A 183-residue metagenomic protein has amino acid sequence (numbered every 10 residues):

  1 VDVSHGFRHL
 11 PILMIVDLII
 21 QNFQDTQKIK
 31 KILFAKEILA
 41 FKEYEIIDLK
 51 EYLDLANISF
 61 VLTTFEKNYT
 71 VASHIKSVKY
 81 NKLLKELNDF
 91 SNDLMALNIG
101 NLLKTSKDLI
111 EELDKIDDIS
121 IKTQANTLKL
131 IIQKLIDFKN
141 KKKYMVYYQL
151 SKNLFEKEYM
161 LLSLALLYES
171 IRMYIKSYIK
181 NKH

Functional and structural regions predicted by a protein language model:
V3-P11: Acidic, metal-coordinating catalytic cores used for nucleic-acid/nucleotide bond scission and strand-transfer chemistry
L13-H183: Long, low-complexity, Lys/Arg-enriched
